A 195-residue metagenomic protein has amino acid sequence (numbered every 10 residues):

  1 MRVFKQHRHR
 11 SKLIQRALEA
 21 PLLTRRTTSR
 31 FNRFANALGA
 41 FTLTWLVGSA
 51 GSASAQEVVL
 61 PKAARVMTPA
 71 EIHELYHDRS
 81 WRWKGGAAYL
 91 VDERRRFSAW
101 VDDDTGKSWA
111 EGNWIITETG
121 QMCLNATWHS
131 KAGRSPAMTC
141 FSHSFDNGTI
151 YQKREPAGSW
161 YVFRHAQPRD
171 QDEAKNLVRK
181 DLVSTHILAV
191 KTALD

Functional and structural regions predicted by a protein language model:
R2-K5, S11, L22, G51-E111 (+1 more regions): Lipid interaction determinants
S11, Q15-G39: Bacterial N-terminal signal peptides that target proteins for export
T28, W45-L46, A63, T105: Short N-terminal micro-motifs specific to bacterial/archaeal maturation and metal-cluster initiation sites
N36-S49: Bacterial N-terminal signal peptides
